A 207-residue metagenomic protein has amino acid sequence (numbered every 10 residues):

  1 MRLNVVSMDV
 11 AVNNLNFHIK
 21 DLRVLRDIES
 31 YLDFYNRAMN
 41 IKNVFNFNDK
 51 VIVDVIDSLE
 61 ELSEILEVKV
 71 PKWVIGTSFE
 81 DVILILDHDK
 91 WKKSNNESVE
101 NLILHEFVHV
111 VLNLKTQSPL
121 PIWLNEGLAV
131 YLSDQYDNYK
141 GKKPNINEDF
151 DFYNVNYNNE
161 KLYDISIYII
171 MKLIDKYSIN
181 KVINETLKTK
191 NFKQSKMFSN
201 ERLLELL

Functional and structural regions predicted by a protein language model:
R2-S7, N156-L207: Pan-zinc metallopeptidase signature
V6-R23: Acidic/histidine-rich, surface-exposed loop or edge segments in extracytoplasmic proteins
D21, L25-L32, N96-L104, P121-E126 (+2 more regions): Solvent-exposed, acidic/flexible segments
D27-D81: Auxiliary, metal-adjacent structural segments of Zn-dependent hydrolase domains
N40, H109-Q117, S133-N138, I174-S178 (+2 more regions): Sec-exported extracytoplasmic/periplasmic mature domains
L84-I103, L114-P121: Short pre-active-site segment immediately N-terminal to the catalytic Zn-binding motif
N101-L114, E126-V130: Active-site recognition of the HExxH zinc-binding catalytic motif
K115-Y157: Post-HExxH zinc-binding segment in Zn-dependent metallohydrolases
